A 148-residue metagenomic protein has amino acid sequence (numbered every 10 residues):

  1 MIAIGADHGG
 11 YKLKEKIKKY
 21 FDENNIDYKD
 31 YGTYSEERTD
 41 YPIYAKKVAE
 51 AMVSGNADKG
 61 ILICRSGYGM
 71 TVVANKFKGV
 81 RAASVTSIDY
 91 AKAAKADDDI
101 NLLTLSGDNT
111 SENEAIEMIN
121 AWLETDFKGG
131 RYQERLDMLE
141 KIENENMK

Functional and structural regions predicted by a protein language model:
A3-G5, G9-K12, I88-K148: C-terminal binding/interaction regions
G5, Y31, I63-C64, V85 (+1 more regions): Structural motif
K12-E23: Short, solvent-exposed amphipathic alpha-helices that sit in or adjacent to ligand/effector-binding or catalytic
D27-R38: A short beta-strand-loop structural module common to alpha/beta enzyme folds
Y44-S84: Helix-adjacent hinge/juxtasegments
